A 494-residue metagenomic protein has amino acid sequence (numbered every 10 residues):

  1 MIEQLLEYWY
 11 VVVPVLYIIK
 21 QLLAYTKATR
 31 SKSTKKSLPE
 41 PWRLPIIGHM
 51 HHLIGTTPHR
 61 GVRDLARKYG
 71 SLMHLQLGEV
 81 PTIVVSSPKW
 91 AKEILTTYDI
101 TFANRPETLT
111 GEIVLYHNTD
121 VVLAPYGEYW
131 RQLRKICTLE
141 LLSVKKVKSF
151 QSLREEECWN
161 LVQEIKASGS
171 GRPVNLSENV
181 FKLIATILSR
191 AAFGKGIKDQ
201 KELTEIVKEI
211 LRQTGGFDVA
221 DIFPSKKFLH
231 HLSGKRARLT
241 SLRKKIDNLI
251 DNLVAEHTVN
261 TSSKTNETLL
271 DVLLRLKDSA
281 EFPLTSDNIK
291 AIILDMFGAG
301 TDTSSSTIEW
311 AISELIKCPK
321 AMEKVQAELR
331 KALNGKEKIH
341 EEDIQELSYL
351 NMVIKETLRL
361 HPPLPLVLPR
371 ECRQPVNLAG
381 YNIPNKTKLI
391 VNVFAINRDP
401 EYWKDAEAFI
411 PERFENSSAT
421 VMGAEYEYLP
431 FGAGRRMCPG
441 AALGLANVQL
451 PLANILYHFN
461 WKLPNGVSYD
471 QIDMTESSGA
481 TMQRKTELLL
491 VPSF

Functional and structural regions predicted by a protein language model:
M1-K32, A446: Terminal signal-anchor or tail-anchor transmembrane helices that tether membrane-associated enzymes to cellular
S31-L153, G171-L176, V180-I187, E202-K227 (+1 more regions): Cytochrome P450 substrate-recognition site 1
S37, V84-I94, I100-A103, G194-E202 (+6 more regions): Classical protein tyrosine phosphatase
H49-D64, K68-G70, N248, I339-Y381 (+2 more regions): Conserved cytochrome P450 K-helix E-x-x-R motif and the immediately C-terminal K′/meander segment
R105-V114, W130, K148-I308, K324 (+2 more regions): Cytochrome P450 heme-thiolate monooxygenase catalytic core
K198, P319-A321, A441-T481: Cytochrome P450 heme-binding "Cys pocket" and the immediately downstream C-terminal segment
L294, A379, S417-V448, T475-S478: Cytochrome P450 heme-thiolate "Cys pocket" and heme-binding signature region
I344, H361, P375, V391-A419: Conserved cytochrome P450 K-helix/beta-meander segment immediately N-terminal to the heme-binding cysteine loop
